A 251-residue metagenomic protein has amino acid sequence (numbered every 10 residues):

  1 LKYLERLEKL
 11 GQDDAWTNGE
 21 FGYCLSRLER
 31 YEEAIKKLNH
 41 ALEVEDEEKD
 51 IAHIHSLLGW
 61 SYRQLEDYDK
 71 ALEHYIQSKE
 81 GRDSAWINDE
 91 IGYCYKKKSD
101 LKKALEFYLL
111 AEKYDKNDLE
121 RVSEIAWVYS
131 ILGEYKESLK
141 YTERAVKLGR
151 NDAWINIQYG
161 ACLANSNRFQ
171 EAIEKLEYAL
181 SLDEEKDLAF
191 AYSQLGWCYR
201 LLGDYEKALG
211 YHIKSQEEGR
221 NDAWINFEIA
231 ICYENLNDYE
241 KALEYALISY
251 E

Functional and structural regions predicted by a protein language model:
Q12, D46-K49, R82-D83, K116 (+3 more regions): Short coil turns that delineate tetratricopeptide repeat
W16, D50-H53, W86, E120 (+4 more regions): Start-of-helix register in tetratricopeptide repeats
